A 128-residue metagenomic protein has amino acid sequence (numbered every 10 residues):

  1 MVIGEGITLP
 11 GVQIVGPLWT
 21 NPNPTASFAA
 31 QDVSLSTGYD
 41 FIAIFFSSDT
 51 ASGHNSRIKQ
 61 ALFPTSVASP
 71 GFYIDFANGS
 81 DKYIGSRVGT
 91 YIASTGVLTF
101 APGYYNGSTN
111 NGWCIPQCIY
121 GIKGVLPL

Functional and structural regions predicted by a protein language model:
M1, V33-L35, Q60-S66, S86-S94: Short, exposed beta-strand/loop patches in secreted or surface proteins that constitute
M1-S27, L128: Glycine-rich, low-complexity segments
V2, S108-L128: Short, structured beta-strand segments at or near domain termini in extracellular proteins/domains
P17-Y39, D49-Q60, S66-A68: Surface-exposed ligand/attachment interfaces on beta-rich extracellular proteins
L18, R87-Y91, G103: Assembly/interface hotspot detector across virion components, adhesins/toxins, and nucleic-acid enzymes
D40-F41, I92-Y104: Noncatalytic modules at the cell exterior or secretory-pathway interfaces, chiefly beta-strand-rich lectin/adhesion
F45-H54, P64-G85: Terminal beta-strand-rich extracellular "head" domains that mediate receptor/glycan or other ligand binding
S48, G79, F100-T109: Secondary-structure transition/turn motif
